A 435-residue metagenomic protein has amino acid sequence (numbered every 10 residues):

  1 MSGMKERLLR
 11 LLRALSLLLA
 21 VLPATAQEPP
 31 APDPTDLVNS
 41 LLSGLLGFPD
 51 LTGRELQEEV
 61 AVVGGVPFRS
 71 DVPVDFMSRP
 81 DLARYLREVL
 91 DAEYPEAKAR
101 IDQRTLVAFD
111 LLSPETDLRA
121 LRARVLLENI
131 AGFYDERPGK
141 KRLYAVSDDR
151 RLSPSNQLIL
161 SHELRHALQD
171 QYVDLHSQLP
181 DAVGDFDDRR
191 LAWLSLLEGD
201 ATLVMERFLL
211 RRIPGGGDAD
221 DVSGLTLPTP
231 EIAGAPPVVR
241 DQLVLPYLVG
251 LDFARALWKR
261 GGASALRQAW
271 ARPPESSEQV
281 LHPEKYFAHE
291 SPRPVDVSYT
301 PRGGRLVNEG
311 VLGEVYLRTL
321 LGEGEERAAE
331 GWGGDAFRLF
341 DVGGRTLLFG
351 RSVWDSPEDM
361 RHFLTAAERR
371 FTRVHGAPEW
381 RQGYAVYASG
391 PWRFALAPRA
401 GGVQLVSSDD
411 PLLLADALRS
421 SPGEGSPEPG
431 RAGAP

Functional and structural regions predicted by a protein language model:
E28-D117: A metal-dependent hydrolase signature that marks the N-terminal structural subdomain at the beginning of catalytic folds
V60, L158-D174, T202: Active-site recognition of the HExxH zinc-binding catalytic motif
Y85-A97, D117-R142: Catalytic zinc-binding patch centered on the HExxH motif and its immediate surroundings that defines zinc-dependent
A145-L160: Short pre-active-site segment immediately N-terminal to the catalytic Zn-binding motif
Q171-H176, P180-D221: Post-HExxH zinc-binding segment in Zn-dependent metallohydrolases
L203-T229, W258-R272: Short helix/loop segments within enzyme catalytic domains that coordinate or immediately flank catalytic cofactors
P230, G234-R345, R351: Pan-zinc metallopeptidase signature
G344-G430: C-terminal soluble interaction/assembly domains
